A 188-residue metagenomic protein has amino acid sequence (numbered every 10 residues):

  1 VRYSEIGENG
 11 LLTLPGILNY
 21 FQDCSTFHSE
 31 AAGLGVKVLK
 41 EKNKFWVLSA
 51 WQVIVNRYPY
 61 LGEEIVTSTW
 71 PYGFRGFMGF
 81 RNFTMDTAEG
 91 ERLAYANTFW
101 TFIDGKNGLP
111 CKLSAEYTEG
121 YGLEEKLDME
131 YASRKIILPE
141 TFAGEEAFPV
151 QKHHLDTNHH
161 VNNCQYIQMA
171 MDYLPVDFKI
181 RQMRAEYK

Functional and structural regions predicted by a protein language model:
V1-L48, Y95-N97, D104-R181: Hot-dog-fold acyl-thioester-processing enzymes
Q52-E89, Q182-K188: Hydrophobic beta-sheet segments that form the core/acyl-binding groove of ACP/CoA-dependent acyl-chain-processing
V53, T98-W100: GNAT/GCN5-related N-acetyltransferase fold signature
T84-D86, R92, W100, G105: Hydrophobic, ordered structural segments
A88-G90, T141-F142: A short, structured loop/turn motif at beta-sheet edges
